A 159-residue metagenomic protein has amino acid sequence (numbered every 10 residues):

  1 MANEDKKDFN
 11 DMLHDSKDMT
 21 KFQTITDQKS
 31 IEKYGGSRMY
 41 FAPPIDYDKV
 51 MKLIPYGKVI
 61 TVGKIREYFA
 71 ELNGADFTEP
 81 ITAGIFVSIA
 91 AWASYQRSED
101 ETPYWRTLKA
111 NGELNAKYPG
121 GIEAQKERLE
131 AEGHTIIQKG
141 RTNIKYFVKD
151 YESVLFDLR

Functional and structural regions predicted by a protein language model:
A2-R159: Nucleic acid-binding interface residues in structured DNA/RNA-binding domains, emphasizing the DNA-engaging scaffolds
